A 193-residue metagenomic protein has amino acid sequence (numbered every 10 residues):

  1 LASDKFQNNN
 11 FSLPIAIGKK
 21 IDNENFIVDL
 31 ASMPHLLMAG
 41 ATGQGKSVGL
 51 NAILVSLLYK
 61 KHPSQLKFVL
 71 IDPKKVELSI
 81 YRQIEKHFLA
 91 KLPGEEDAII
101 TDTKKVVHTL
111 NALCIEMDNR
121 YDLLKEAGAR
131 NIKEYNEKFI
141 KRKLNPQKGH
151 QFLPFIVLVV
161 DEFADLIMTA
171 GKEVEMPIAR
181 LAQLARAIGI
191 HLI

Functional and structural regions predicted by a protein language model:
A2-R130, K148, L153-L192: P-loop NTPase catalytic phosphate-binding loop
A129-R142: Short glycine-rich substrate-engagement loop in P-loop NTPases that contacts/grips substrate
K143-Q147: Short, P/G- and charge-enriched loop/turn segments at secondary-structure junctions
